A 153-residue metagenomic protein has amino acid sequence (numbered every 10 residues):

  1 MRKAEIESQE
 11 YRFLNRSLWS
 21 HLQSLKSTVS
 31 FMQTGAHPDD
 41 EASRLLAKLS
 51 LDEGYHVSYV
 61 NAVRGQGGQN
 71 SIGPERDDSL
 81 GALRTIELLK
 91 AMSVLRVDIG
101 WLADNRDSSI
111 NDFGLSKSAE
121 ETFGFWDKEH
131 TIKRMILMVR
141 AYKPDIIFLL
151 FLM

Functional and structural regions predicted by a protein language model:
R2-M153: Active-site beta-strand->loop->alpha-helix modules in alpha/beta enzyme cores, enriched in Gly/His/Asp(Glu)
